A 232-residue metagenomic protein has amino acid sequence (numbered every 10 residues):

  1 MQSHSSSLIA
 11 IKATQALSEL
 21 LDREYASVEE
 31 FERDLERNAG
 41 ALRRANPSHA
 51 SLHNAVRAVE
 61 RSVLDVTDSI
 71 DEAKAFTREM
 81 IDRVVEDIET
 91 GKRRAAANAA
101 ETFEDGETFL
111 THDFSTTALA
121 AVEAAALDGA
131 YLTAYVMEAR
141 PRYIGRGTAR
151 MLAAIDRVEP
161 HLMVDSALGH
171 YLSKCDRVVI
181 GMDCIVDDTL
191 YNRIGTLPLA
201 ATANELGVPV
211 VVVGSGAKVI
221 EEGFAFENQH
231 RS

Functional and structural regions predicted by a protein language model:
M1-I81: Long amphipathic alpha-helical segments
S6-S7, T108-A118, P141: Gly/Ser/Thr-rich loops at beta-strand to alpha-helix junctions that form or flank small-molecule/cofactor-binding
A58, A124-Y131: A glycine- and small-aliphatic-rich helix-loop capping segment at beta-alpha/alpha-beta transitions that lines
T77-E86, A96, R146, A153-A154: Nucleotide/pyrophosphate-binding catalytic subdomain
D87-E104: A short, well-structured juxtamembrane/interface segment
T90-A95, D113-T117, M163, A167: Short secondary-structure boundary/capping elements
G106-E107, A130-L132: Nucleotide donor/acceptor-binding cores
A120, Y131, M137-S232: Conserved phosphate- and dinucleotide-binding cores of soluble alpha/beta proteins, encompassing both enzyme active
